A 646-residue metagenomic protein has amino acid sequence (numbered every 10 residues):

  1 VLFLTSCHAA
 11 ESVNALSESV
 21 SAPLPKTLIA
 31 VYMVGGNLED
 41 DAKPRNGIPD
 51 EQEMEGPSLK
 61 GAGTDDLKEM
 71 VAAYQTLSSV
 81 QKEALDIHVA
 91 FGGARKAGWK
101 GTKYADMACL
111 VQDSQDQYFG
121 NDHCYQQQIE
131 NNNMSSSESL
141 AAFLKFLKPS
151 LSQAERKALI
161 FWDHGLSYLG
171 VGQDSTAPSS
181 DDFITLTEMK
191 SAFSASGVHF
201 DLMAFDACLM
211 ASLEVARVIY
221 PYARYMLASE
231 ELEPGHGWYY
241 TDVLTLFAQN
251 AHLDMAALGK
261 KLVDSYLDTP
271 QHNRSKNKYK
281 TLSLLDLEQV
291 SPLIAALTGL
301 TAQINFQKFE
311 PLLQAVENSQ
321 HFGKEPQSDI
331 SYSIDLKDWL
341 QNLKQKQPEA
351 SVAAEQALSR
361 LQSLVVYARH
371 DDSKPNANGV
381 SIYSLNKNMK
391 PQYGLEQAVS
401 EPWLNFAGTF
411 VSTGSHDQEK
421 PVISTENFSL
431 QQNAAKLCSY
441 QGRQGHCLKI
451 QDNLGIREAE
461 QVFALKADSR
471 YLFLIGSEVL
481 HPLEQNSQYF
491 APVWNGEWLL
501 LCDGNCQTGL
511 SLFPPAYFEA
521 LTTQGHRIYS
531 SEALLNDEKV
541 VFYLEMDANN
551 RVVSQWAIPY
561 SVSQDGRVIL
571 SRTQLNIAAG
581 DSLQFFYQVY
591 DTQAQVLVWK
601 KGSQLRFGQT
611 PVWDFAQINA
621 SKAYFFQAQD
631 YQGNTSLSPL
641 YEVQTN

Functional and structural regions predicted by a protein language model:
L4-S6: C-terminal motif of bacterial Sec signal peptides marking the signal peptidase cleavage site
H8-E11: Bacterial signal peptide processing site
V13-Q153, I618: N-terminal extension/subdomain marker
L28-M33, D86-F91, K157-F161, D201-F205 (+2 more regions): Structural recognition of the beta-strand scaffold that forms the well-ordered cores of secreted hydrolase catalytic
E39-D41, K60-Y74, D163-S167, S175-A177 (+2 more regions): Residue-level signal for functionally critical sites in structured catalytic/ligand-binding pockets
K145, P149-L151, G165-F205, M210-N646: Terminal, contiguous helix-loop blocks that mediate binding/assembly
